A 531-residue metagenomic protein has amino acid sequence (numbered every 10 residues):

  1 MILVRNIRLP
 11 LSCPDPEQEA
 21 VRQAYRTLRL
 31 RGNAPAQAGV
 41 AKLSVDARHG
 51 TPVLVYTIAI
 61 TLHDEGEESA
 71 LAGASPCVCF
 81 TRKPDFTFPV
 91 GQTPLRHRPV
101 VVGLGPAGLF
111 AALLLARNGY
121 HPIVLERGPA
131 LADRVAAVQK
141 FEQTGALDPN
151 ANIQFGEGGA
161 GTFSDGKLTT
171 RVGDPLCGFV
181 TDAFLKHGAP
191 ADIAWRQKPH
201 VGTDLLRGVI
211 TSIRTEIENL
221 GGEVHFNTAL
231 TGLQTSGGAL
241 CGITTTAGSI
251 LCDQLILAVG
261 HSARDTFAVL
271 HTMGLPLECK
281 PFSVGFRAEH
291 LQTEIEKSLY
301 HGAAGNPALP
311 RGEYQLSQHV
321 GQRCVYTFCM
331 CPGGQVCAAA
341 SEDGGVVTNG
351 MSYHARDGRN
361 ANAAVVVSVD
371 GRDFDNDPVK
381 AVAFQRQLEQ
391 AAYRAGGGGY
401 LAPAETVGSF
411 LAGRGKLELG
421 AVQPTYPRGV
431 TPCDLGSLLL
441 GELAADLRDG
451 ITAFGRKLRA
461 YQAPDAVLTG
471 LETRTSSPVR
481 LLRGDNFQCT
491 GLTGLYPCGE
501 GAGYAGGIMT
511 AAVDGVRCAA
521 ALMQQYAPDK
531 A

Functional and structural regions predicted by a protein language model:
M1-L54, I58-A531: Residues forming the flavin
